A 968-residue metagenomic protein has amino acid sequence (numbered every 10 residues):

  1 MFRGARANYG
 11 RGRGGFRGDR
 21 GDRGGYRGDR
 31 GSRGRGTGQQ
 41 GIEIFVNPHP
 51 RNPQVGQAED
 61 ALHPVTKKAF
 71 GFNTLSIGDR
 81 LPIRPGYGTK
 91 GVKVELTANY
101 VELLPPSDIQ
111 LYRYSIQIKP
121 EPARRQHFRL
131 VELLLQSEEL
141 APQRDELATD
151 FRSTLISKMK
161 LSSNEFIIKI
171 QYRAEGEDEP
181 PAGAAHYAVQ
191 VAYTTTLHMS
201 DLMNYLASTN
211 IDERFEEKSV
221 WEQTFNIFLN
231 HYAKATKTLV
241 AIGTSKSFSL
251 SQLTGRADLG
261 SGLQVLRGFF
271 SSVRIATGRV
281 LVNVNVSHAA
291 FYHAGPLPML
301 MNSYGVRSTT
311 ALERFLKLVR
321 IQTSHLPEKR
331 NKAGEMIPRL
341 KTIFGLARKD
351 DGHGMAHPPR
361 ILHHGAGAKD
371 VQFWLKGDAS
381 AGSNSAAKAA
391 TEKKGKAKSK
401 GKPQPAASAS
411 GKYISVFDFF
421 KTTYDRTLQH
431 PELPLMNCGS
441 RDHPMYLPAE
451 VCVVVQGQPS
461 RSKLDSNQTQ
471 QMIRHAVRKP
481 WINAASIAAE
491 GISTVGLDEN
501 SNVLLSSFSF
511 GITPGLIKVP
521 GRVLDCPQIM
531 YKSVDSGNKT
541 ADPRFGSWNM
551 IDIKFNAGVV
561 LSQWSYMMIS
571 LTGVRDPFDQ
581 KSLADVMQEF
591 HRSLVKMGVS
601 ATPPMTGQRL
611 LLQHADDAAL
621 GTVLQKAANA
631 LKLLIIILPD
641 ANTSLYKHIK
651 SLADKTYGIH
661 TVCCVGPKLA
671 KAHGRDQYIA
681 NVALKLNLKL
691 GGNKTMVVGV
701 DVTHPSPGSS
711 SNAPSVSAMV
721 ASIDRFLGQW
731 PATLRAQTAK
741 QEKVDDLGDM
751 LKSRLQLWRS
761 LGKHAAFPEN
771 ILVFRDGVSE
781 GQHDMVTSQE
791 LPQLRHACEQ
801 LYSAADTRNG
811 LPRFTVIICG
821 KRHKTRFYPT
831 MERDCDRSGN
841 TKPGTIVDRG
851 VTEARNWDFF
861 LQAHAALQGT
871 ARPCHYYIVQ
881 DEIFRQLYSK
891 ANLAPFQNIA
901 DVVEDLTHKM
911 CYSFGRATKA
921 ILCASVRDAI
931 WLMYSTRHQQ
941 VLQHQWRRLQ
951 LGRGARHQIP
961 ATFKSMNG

Functional and structural regions predicted by a protein language model:
F2-G968: Long, low-complexity, intrinsically disordered terminal regions
